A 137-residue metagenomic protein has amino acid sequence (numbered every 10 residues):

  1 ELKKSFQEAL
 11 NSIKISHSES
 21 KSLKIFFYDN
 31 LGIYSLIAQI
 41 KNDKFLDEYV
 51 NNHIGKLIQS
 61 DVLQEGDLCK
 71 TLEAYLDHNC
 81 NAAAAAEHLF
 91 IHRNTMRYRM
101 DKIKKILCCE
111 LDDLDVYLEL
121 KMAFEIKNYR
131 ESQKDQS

Functional and structural regions predicted by a protein language model:
E1-S137: Cytosolic nucleotide-utilizing catalytic cores of signal-transduction proteins
